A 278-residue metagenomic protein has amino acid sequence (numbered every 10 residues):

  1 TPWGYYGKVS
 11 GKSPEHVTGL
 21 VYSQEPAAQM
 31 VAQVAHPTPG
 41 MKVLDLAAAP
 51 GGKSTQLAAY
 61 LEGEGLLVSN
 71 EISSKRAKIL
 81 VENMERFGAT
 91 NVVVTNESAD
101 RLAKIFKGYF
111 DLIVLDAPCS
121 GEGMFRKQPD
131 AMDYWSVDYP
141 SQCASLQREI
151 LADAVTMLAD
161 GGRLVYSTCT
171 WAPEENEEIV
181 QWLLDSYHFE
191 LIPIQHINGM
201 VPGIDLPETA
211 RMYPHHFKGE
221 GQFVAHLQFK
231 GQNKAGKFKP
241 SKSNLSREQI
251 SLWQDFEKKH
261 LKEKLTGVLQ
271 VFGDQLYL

Functional and structural regions predicted by a protein language model:
T1-L278: S-adenosylmethionine
